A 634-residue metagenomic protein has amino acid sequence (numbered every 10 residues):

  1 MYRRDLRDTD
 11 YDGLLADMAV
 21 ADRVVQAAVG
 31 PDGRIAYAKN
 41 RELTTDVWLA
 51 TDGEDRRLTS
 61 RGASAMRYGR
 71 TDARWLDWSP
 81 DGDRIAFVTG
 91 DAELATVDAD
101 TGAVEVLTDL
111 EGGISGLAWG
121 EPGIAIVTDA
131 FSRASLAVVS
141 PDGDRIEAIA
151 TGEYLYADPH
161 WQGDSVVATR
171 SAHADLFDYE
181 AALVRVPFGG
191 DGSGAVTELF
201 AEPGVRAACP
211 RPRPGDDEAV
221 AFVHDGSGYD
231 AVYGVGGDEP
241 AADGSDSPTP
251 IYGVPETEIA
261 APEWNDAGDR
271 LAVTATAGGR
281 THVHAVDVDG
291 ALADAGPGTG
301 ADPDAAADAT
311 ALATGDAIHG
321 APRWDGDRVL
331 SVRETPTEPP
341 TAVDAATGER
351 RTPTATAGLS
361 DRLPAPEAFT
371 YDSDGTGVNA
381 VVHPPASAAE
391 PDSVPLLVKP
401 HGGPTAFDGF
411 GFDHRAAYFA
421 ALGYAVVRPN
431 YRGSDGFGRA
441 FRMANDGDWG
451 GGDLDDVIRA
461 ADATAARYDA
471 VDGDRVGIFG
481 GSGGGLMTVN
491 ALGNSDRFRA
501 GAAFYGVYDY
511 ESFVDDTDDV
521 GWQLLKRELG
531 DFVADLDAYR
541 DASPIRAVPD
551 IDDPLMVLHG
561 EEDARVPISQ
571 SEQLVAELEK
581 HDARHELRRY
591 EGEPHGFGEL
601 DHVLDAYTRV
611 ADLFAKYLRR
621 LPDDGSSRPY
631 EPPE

Functional and structural regions predicted by a protein language model:
Y2, V24-Q26, T44, A134 (+4 more regions): Non-catalytic accessory segments flanking enzyme active sites
D12-W48: Beta-strand-rich domains and repeat architectures in extracellular enzymes and scaffolds, especially beta-propellers
G13-A19, R56-M66, A103-T108, R145-A150 (+4 more regions): A short beta-strand motif characteristic of beta-propeller blades
G30-P31, P80-D81, W119-E121, Q162-G163 (+3 more regions): Residue-level detector of Asp-centered blade-edge/turn motifs that repeat once per structural unit in beta-propeller
I35-A36, G82-I85, I124-A125, V166 (+3 more regions): Hydrophobic beta-strand positions that form the internal "hydrophobic ladder" of WD40/Gbeta-like beta-propeller blades
A38-W48, A63-T71, A86-A95, D109-S115 (+9 more regions): A flexible loop/linker signature enriched in serine peptidases of the S9 family
G358-D474, G481, Y508, F513-Q523: Cap/lid segment of the alpha/beta-hydrolase catalytic domain
S434-E634: Active-site-proximal cap/loop segments of hydrolase catalytic domains
